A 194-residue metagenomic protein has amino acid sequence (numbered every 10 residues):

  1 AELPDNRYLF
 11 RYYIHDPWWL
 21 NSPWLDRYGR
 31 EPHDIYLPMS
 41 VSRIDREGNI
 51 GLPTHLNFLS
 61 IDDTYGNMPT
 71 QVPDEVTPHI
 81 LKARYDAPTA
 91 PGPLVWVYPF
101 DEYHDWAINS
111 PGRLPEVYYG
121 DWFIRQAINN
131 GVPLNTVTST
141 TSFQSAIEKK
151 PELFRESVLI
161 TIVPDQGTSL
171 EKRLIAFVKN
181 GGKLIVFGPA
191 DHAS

Functional and structural regions predicted by a protein language model:
A1-P115: Hydrophobic targeting/anchoring helices
L114-S194: Helical hinge/lid and interdomain linker segments adjacent to catalytic or ligand-binding clefts that mediate domain
